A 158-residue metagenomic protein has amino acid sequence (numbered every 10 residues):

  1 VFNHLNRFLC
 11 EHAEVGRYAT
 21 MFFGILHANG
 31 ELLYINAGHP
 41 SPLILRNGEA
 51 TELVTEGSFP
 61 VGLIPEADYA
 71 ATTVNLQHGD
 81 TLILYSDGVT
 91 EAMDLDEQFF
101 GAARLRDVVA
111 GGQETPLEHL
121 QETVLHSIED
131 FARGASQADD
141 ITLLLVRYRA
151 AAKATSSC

Functional and structural regions predicted by a protein language model:
V1-C158: Conserved subregion of the PPM/PP2C metallophosphatase catalytic domain
